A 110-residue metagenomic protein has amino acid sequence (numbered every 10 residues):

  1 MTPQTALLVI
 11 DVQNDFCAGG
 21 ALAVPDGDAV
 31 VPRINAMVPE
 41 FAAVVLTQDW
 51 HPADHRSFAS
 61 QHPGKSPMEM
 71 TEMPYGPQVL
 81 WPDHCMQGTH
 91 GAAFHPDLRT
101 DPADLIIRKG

Functional and structural regions predicted by a protein language model:
M1-I106, G110: Active-site acidic carboxylates
